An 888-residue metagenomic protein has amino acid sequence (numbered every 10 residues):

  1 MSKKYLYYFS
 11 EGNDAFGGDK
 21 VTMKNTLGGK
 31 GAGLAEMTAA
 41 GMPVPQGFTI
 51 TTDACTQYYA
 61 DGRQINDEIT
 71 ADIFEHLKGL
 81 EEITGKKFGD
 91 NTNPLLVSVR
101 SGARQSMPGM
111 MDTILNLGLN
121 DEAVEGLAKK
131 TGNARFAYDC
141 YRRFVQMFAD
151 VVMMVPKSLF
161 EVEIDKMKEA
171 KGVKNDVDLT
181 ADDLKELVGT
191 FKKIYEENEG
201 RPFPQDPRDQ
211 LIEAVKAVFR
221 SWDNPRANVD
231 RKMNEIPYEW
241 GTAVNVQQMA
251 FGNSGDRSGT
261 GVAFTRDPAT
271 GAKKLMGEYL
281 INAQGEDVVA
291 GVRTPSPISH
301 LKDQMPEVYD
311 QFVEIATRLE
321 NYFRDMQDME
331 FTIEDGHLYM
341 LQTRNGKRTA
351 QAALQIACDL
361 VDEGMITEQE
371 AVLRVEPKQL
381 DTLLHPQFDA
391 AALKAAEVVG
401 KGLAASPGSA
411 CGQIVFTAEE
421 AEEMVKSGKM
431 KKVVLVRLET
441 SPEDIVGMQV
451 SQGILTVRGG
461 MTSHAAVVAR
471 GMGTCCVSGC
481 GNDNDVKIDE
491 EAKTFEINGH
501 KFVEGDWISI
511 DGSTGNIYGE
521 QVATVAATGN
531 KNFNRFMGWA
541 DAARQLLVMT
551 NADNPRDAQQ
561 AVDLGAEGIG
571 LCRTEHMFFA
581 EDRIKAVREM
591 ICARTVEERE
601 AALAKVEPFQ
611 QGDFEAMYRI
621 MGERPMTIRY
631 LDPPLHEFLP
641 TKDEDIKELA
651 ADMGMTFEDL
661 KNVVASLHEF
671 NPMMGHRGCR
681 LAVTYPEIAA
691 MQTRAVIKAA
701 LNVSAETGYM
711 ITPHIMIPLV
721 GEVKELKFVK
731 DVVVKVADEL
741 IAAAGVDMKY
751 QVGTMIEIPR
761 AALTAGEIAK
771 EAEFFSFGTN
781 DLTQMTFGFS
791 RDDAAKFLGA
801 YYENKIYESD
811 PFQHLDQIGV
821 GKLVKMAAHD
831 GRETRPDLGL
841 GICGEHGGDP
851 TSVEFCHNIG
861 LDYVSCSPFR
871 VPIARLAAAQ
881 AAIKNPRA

Functional and structural regions predicted by a protein language model:
M1-A396, M430-V434, S441-V446, Q452 (+9 more regions): Nucleotide/phosphate-binding sheet-loop regions of phosphoryl- and nucleotidyl-transfer enzymes
T49, D53, T440, G459-M461 (+11 more regions): Short, ordered loop/turn segments at secondary-structure junctions
R100, G529-N532, W539-A888: Conserved alpha/beta-domain cores
R318, A492-N498: Short alpha-helix capping/helix-loop boundary micro-motifs
M365-V450, N516-V522, F533, M537-D541 (+1 more regions): Protease-associated
Q452-R458, C476, G841: A short, small-residue-rich loop immediately preceding and capping a beta-strand
N482-T494: Short, structured beta-strand/loop micro-motifs enriched in basic residues and often containing a Trp
